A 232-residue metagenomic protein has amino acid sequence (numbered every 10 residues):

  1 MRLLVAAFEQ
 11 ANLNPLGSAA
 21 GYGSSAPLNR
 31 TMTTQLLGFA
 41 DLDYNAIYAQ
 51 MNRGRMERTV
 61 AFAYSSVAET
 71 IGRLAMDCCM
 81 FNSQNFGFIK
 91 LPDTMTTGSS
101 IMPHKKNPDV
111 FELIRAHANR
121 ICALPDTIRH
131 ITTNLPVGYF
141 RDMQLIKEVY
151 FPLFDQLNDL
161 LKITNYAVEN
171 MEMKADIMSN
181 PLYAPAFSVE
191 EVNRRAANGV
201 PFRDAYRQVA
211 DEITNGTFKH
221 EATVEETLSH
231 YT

Functional and structural regions predicted by a protein language model:
M1-I131: Internal glycine-rich alpha/beta core junctions
G87, M102-T232: Glycine-rich cofactor/substrate-binding loops
